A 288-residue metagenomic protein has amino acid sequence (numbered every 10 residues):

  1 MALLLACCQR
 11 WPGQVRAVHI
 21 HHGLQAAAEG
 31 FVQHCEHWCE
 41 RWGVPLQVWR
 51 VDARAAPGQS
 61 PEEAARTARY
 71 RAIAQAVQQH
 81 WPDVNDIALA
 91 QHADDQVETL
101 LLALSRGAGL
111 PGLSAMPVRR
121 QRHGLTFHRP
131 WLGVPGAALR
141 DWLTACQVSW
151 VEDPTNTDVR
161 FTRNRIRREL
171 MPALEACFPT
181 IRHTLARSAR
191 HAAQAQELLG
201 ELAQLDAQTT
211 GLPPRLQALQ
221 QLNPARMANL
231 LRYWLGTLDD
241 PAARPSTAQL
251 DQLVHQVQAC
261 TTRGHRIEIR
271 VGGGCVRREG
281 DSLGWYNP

Functional and structural regions predicted by a protein language model:
M1-R168: Core alpha/beta nucleotide-donor-binding catalytic domains of modification enzymes
W11-R16, I20-H22, V51-A55, A68 (+4 more regions): AMP-forming adenylation/ATP pyrophosphatase catalytic core
P45, R182, R266-E268: Residues at or immediately flanking beta-strands
I87, L132, W142, E175 (+2 more regions): Short secondary-structure boundary micro-motifs
H92, R140-R190, Q194-E197, R278-D281 (+1 more regions): Mid-to-C-terminal catalytic subdomains of enzymes that bind/position adenosyl phosphate moieties or nucleic-acid
